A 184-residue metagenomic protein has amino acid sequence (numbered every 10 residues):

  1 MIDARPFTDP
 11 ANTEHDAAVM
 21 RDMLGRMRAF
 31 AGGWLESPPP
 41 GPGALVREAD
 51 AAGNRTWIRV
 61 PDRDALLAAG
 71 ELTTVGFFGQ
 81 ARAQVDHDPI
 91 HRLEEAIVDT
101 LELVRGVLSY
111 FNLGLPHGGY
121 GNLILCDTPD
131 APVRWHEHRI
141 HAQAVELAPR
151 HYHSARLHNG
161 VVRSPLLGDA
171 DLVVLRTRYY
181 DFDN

Functional and structural regions predicted by a protein language model:
M1-L115, G160-N184: Short S/T/G/P-rich N-terminal loop/turn motif that feeds into the first structured element of a domain
V75-G79, Y110-H138: Short, well-ordered beta-strand segments in beta-rich or mixed alpha/beta enzyme and ligand-binding folds
I90-L93, W135-H141: "Short basic amphipathic alpha-helical interaction patches in structured regions
E102, H136-E137, E146: Alpha-helix boundary recognition
F111, Y120-L123, D130, A142-T177: Short, Lys/Arg-rich amphipathic alpha-helical interaction segments that bind nucleic acids or acidic protein surfaces
